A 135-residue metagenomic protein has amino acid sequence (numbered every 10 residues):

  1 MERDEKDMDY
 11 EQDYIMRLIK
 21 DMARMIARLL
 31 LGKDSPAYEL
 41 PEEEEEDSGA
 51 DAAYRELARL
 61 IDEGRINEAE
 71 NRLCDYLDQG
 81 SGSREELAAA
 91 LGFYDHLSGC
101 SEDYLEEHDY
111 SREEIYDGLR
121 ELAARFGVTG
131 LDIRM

Functional and structural regions predicted by a protein language model:
E2-E5: Eukaryotic intrinsically disordered, low-complexity segments enriched for acidic and Ser/Thr/Pro residues that serve as
D9-R17, A23-L30, Q79-A88, H108: Intrinsically disordered, charged and Pro/Gly-enriched terminal/linker segments that flank large helical-solenoid
Q12, A90-M135: Amphipathic alpha-helical binding modules
Y14-D21, D47-A53: Generic helix N-cap/helix-start motif at coil->alpha-helix transitions
I19, I66, R72-L73: Inward-facing hydrophobic residues that define packing positions of alpha-helical scaffold repeats
M22, E56-L60, L91-Y94: Conserved small-residue packing positions in alpha-helical repeats and bundles
L30-D51, N71, D75-D103: Short, charge-rich amphipathic alpha-helical segments embedded in non-transmembrane helical bundles/solenoids
